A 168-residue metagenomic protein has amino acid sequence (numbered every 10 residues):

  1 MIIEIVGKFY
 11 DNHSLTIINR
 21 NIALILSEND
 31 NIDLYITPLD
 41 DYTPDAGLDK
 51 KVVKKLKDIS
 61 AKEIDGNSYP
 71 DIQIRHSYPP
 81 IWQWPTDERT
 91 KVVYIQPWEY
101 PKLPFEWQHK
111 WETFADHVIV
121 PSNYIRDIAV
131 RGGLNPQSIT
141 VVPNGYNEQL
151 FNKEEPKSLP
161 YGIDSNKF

Functional and structural regions predicted by a protein language model:
M1, T90, N166-F168: Nucleotide donor/acceptor-binding cores
M1-T43: N-terminal subdomain of nucleotide-sugar transferases
E4, T43-V130: Extended catalytic core of nucleotide-activated donor transferases of GT-like folds
K8-F9, P97-W98, N144: Conserved donor-binding loops in enzymes that form glycosidic bonds
L26-Y35, A115-H117, N123, N135-S138: Structural alpha-beta junctions
T37, I95, V142: Hydrophobic residues at beta-strand termini and immediately following loops that shape nucleotide-binding pockets
F105-W107, G145-F168: Acidic anion/phosphate-binding donor-loop and adjacent secondary structure in glycosyltransferase catalytic cores
R126-Y146, K153-E154: Helix-loop-beta element that forms the nucleotide-linked donor phosphate-binding surface in glycosyltransferases
